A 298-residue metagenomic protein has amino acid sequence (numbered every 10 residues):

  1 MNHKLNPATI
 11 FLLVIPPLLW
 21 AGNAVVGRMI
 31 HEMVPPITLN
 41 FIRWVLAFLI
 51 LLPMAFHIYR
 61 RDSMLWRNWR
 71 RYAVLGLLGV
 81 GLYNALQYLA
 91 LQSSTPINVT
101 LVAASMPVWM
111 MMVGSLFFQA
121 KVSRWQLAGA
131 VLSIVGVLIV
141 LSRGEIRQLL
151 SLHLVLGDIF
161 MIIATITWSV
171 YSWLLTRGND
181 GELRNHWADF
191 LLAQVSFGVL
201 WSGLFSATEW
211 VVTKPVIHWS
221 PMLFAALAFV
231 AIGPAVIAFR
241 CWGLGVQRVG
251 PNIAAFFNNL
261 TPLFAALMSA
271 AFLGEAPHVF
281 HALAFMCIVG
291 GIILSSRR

Functional and structural regions predicted by a protein language model:
M1-F41, Q148-R177, E182, V199-L204: Glycine-/small-residue-enriched transmembrane alpha-helix faces in small-molecule transporters and effluxers
M1-V14, R61, P107-I166, F280 (+1 more regions): Juxtamembrane helix-loop boundary signature in multi-pass membrane transporters
N2, F11, R43-V45, L52-P53 (+3 more regions): C-terminal-most transmembrane helix of multi-pass membrane proteins
P16, N40-I42, N84, N98-S105 (+2 more regions): Helix-helix packing/entry segments at the starts of transmembrane helices
L19, N23-V26, L52-A103, I139 (+1 more regions): Specific transmembrane alpha-helical segments of multi-pass solute transporters/efflux pumps, especially DMT/EamA
M29, M33, A47-L65, V135-S151 (+3 more regions): Membrane-interface helix-cap regions at the ends of transmembrane helices in multi-pass membrane proteins
I30, L39, R43, A90 (+7 more regions): Hydrophobic/aromatic residues within transmembrane alpha-helices of multi-pass small-molecule transporters
H31-L82, W109-M110, I166-L174, L191-V212 (+1 more regions): Transmembrane alpha-helices of multi-pass small-molecule transport proteins
